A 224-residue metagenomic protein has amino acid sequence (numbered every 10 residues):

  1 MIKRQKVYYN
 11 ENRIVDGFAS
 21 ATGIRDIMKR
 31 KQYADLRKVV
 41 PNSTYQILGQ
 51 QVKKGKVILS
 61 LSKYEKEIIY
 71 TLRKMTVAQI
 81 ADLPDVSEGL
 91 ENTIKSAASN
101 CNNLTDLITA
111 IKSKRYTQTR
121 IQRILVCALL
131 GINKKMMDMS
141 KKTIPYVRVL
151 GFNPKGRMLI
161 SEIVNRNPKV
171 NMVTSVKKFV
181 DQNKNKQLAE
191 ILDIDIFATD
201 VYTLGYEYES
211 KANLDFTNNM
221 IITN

Functional and structural regions predicted by a protein language model:
M1-N224: Active-site cores that bind ATP or allylic diphosphates and position pyrophosphate for catalysis
